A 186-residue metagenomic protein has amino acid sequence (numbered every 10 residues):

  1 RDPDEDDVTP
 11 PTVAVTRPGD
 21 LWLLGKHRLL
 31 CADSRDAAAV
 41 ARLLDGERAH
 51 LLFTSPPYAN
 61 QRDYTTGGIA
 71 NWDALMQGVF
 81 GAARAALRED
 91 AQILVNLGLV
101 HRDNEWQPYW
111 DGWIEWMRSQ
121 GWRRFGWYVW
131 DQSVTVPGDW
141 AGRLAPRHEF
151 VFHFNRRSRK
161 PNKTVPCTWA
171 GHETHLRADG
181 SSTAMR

Functional and structural regions predicted by a protein language model:
R1-R186: Core catalytic lobe of class I
